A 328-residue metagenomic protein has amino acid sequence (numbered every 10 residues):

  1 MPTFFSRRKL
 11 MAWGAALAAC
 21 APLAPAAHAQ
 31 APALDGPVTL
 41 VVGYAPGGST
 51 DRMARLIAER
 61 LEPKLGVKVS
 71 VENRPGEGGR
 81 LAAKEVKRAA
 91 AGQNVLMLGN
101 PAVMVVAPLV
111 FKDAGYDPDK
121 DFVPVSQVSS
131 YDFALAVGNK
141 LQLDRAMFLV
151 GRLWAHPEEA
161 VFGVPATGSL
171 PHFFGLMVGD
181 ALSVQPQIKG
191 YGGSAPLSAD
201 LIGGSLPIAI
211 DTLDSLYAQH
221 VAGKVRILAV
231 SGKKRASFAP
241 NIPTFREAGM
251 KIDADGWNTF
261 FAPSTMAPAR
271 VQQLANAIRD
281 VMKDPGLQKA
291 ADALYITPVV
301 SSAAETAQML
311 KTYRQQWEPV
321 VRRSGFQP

Functional and structural regions predicted by a protein language model:
P2-L17: N-terminal secretory signal peptides and thylakoid transit peptides that target proteins across membranes
A19-H28: C-terminal segment of classical bacterial N-terminal signal peptides
A29-K120, E159, S183-I210, V300 (+1 more regions): N-terminal (or domain-start) structured segment
G36-P37, D180, P268-P328: An extracytoplasmic/periplasmic, membrane-proximal ligand-sensing/linker region
R88-N94, L109-P196, F245, M250 (+1 more regions): Hinge/capping helix and adjacent helix->loop/strand transition within the periplasmic-binding protein
A102-D113, M177-A181, I208-P240, E318: A ligand-binding cleft/hinge motif common to bilobed small-molecule-binding domains
